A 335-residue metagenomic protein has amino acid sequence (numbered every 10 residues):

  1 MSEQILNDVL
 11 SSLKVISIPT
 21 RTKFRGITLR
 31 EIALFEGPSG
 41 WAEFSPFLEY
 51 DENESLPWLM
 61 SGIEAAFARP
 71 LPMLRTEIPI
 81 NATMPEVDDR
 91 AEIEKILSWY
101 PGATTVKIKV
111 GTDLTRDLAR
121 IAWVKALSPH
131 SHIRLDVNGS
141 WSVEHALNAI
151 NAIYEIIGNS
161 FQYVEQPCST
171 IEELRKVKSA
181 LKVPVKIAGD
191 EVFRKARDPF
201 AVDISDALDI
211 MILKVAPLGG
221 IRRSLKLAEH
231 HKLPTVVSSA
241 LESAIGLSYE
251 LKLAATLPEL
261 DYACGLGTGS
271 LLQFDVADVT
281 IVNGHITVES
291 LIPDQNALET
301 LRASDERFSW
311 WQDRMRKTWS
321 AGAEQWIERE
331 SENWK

Functional and structural regions predicted by a protein language model:
S2-L147, N151-I156, A277-K335: N-terminal capping/lid subdomain adjacent to the active-site entrance of alpha/beta enzymes
I18, T83, D190, S238 (+1 more regions): Conserved beta-strand termini and adjacent loop/short-helix elements that scaffold enzyme active sites in alpha/beta
P19-R21, E86, F193, L241 (+1 more regions): Short, solvent-exposed coil/turn elements at secondary-structure transition points
W41, R69, T256-Y262: Short helix-capping/linker segments at secondary-structure and domain boundaries
Y100, S205, L257: Acidic-histidine catalytic/liganding microenvironments
I108-Y249, A254, Q273-I281: Catalytic core of soluble alpha/beta enzymes
E259-L271: Short helix/strand-capping turn motifs
